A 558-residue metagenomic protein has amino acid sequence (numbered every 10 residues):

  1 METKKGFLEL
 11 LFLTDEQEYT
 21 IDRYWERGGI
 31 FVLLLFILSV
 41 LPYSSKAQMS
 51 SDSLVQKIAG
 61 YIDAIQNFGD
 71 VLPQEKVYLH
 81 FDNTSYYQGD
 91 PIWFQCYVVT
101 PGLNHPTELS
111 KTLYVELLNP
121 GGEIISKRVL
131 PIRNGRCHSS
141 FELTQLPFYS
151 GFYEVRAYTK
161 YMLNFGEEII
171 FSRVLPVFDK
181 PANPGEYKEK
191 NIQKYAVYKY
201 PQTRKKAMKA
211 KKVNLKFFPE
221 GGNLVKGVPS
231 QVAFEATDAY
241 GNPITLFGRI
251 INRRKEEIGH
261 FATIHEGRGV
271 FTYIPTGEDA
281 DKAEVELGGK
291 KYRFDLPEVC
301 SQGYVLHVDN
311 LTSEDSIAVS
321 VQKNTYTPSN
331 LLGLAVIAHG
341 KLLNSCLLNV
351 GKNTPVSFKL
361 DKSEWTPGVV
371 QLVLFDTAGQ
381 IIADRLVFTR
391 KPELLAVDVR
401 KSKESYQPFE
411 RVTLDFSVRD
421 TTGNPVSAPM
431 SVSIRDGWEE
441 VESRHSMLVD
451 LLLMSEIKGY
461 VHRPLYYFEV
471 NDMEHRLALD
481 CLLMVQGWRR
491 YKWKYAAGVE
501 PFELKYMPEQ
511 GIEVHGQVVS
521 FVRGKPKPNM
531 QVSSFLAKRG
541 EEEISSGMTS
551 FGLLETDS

Functional and structural regions predicted by a protein language model:
M1-Q56: Bacterial Sec-dependent N-terminal signal peptides
L54-V55, Y161-A207, D295, S301 (+2 more regions): Acidic glycine/proline-rich low-complexity segments
E75-L103, V213-Y240, D315-V321, V373 (+3 more regions): Beta-strand-rich structural segments
E108-V115, N242-R249, P328-L334, N424-S431 (+1 more regions): Short, ordered, surface-exposed loop/turn motifs in non-cytosolic proteins
Y114-K127, G248-H260, I337-L343, S433-E440 (+1 more regions): Short amphipathic beta-strand segments in non-cytosolic proteins
R133-F141, H265-V270, G351-K359, D557-S558: Aromatic sugar-binding surface patches on proteins that engage polysaccharides or sugar-phosphate polymers
S140-Y149, R268, I274-A280, D361-P367: Short, surface-exposed loop/turn segments at beta-strand-coil junctions that are enriched for proline with nearby
F148, T159-E168, G288-R293, L374-A383: Short acidic/polar inter-strand loop motif in beta-rich domains
